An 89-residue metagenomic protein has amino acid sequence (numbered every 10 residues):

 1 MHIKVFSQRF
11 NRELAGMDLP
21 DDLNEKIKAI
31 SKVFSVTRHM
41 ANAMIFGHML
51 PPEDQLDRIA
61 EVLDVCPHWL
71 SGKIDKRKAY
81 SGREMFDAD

Functional and structural regions predicted by a protein language model:
M1-A29: A short, Lys/Arg-rich alpha-helix, primarily the initiator
M1-V5, E61, S71-D89: Short, charged recognition helix plus adjacent turn of helix-turn-helix-like nucleic-acid-binding domains
F10, I30, A41-M44, L70: Conserved hydrophobic/aromatic packing and binding residues within compact polymer-binding modules
A15, K32, E61: Short polybasic/polar patches that bind polyanions
E25, P51-D54: Residue-level signal for the short linker/turn that defines the boundary of a DNA-recognition helix
V33, G47, G72-K76: Short acidic/histidine-centered micro-motifs embedded in hydrophobic/aromatic stretches that mark compact functional
F34-P51: Recognition helix of helix-turn-helix/homeodomain-like DNA-binding domains that insert into the DNA major groove
D54-W69: DNA major-groove recognition helix of helix-turn-helix/homeodomain DNA-binding modules
